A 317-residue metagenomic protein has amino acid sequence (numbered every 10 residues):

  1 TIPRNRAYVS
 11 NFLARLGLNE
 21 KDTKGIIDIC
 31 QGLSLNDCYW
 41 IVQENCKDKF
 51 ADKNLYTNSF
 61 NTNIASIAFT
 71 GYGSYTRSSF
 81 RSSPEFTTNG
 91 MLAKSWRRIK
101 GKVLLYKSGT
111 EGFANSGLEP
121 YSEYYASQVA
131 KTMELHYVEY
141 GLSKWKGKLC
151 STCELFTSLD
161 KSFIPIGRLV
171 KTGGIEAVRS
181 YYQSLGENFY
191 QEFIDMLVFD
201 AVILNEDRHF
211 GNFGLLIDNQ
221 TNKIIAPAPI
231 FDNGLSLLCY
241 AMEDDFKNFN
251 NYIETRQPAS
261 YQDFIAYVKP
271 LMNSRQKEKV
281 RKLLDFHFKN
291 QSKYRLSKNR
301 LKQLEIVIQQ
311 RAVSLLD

Functional and structural regions predicted by a protein language model:
T1-V198, V202-L204, L216-D317: Phosphate/dinucleotide-binding and metal-coordinating scaffold of catalytic cores in nucleotide-dependent enzymes
H209, G214-L216: Conserved protein-kinase catalytic-loop segment immediately C-terminal to the catalytic Asp of the HRD motif
